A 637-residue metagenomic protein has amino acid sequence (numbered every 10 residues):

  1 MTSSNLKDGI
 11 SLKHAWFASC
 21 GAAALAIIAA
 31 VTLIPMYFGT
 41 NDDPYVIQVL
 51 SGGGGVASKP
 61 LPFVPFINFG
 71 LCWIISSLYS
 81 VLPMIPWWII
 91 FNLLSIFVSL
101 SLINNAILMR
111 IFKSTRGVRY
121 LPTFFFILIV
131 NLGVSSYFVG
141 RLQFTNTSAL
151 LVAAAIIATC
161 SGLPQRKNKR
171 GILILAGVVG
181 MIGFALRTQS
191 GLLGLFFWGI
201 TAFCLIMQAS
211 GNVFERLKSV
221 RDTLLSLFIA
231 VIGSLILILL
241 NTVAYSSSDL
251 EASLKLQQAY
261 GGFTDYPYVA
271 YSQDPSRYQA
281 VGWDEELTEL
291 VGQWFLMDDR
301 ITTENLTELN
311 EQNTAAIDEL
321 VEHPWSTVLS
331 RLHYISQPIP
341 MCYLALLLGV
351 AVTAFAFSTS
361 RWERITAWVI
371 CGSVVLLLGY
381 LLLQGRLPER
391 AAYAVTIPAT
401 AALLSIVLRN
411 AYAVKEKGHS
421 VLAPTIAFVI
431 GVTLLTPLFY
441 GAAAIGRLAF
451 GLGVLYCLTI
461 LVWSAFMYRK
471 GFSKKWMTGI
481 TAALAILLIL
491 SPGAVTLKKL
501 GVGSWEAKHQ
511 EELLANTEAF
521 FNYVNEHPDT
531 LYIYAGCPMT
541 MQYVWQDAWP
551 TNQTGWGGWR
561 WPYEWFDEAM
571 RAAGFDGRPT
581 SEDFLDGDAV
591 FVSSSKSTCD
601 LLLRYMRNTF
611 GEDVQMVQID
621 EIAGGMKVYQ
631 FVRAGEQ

Functional and structural regions predicted by a protein language model:
M1-A29, I206-M207, K218-V231: Start-transfer (signal-anchor) and selected internal transmembrane alpha helices of multi-pass inner/ER membrane
L25-V64, I75-S80: Extracytoplasmic loop-helix module adjacent to an early transmembrane segment
L61-S95: Short hydrophobic/aromatic helix or loop-helix immediately within or flanking a transmembrane segment in polytopic
L94-R116, V350-F357: Transmembrane-helix motifs of polytopic, lipid-linked glycan transferases
R116-F124, I157-M181, R221-D222, K415-G431: Short hydrophobic alpha-helices at membrane interfaces in multi-pass membrane enzymes
G171-T188, G199, I229-I238, G431: Membrane-interface alpha helices of multi-pass inner-membrane proteins
L192, S219-W294, A535-T540: Juxtamembrane membrane-water interface segments immediately following transmembrane helices in multi-pass
A485-C599: Short periplasmic/luminal acceptor-recognition loop of GT-C membrane glycosyltransferases, typified by
